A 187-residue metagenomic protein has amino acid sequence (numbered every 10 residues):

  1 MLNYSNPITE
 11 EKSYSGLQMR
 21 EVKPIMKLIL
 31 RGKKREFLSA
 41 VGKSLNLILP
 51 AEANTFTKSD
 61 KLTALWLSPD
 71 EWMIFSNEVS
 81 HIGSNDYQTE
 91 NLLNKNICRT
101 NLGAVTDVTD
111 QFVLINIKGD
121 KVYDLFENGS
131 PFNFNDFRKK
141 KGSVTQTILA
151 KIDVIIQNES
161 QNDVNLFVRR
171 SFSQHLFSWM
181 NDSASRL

Functional and structural regions predicted by a protein language model:
M1-L187: Basic, glycine/lysine-rich polyanion-binding surfaces/domains
